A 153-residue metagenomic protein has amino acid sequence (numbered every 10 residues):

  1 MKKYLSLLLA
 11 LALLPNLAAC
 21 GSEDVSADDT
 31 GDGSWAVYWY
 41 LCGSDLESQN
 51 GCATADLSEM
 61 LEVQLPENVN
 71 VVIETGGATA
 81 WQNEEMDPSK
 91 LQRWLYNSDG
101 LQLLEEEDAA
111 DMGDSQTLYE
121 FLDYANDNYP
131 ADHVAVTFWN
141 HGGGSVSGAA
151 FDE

Functional and structural regions predicted by a protein language model:
Y4-L13, V136: Sec-dependent N-terminal signal peptides
P15-A19: C-terminal motif of bacterial Sec signal peptides marking the signal peptidase cleavage site
G21-E23: Bacterial signal peptide processing site
V25-P130: N-terminal extension/subdomain marker
E74, A135-W139: Extended hydrophobic secondary-structure segments that form protein cores and membrane-embedded regions
G77-A80, N140-G144: Short, internal active-site loops enriched in acidic
Q102-L104, G142-E153: A short, glycine/acidic-enriched catalytic loop
D127-H133, G143-S145: A conserved hydrophobic secondary-structure block that centers on an alpha-helix together with its immediately flanking
